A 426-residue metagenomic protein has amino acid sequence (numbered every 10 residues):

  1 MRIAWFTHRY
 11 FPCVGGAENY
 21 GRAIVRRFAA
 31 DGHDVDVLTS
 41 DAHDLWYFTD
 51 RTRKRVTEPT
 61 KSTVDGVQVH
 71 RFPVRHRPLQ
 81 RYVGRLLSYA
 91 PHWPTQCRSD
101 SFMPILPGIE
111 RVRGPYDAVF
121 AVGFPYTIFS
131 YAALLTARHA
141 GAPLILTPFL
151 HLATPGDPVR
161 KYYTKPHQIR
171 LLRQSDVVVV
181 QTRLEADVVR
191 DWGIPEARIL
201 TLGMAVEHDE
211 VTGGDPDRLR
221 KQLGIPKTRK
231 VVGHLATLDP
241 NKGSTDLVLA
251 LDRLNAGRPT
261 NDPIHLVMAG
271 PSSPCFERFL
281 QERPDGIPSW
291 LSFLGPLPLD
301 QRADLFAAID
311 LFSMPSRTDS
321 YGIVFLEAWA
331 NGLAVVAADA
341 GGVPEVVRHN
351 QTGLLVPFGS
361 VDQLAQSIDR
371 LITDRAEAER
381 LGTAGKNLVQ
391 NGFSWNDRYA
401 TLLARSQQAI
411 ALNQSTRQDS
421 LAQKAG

Functional and structural regions predicted by a protein language model:
T39, P143, H151-A153, R160-P216: Donor nucleotide-sugar binding/catalytic pocket of nucleotide-sugar-dependent glycosyltransferases
R53-E58, T212-I225, Q281: A short helix/loop element that forms part of the nucleotide-sugar donor recognition site in Leloir-type
P226-K242, V248-L251, V267: Conserved donor-binding/catalytic core segment of Leloir-type glycosyltransferases
G270, R278-L297: Nucleotide-activated donor-binding/catalytic signature segment of Leloir-type glycosyltransferases, i.e., the conserved
R317: Aromatic "clamp/platform" in nucleotide-sugar-dependent glycosyltransferases that forms part of the donor/acceptor
A334-A337, V347: Short hydrophobic beta-strand element within catalytic cores of glycosyltransferases and related nucleotide-activated
H349-N350, L354-V361, R370-R375: Conserved acidic donor-binding segment of nucleotide-sugar-dependent glycosyltransferases
Q363, R370, E377-G392, R398-A404: A short, well-ordered alpha-helix in the C-terminal region of glycosyltransferases
